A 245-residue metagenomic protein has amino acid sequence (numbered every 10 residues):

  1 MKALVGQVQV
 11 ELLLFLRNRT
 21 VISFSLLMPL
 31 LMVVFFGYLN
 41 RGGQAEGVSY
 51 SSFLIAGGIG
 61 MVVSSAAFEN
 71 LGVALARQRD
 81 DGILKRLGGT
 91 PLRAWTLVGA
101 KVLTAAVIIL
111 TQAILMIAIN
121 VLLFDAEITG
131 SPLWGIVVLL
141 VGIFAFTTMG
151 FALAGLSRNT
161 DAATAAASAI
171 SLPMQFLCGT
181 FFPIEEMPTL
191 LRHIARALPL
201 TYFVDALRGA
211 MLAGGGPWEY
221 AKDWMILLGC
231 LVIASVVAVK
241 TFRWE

Functional and structural regions predicted by a protein language model:
M1-L16, L207: A short amphipathic helical element positioned immediately N-terminal to and/or at the very start of a transmembrane
L14-G42, S51-N70, T111-Q112, I170-Q175 (+1 more regions): Hydrophobic alpha-helical transmembrane segments of multi-pass membrane transport/permease proteins
F15, A67-L92: Transmembrane helix boundary and interhelical loop/hinge segments in multi-pass membrane proteins
G37-R41, M61, R77, R86 (+9 more regions): Transmembrane helix-loop junction
G42-G47, E127-T129, Q175-I233: Membrane-interfacial helix-loop-helix junctions in multi-pass membrane proteins
R93-A94, P183: Short coil/turn motifs that cap or connect alpha-helices
A94-L172, W218-L228, V232-V236: Alpha-helical transmembrane segments and their short interhelical loops
V239-E245: Membrane-interface capping segments at transmembrane-helix boundaries
